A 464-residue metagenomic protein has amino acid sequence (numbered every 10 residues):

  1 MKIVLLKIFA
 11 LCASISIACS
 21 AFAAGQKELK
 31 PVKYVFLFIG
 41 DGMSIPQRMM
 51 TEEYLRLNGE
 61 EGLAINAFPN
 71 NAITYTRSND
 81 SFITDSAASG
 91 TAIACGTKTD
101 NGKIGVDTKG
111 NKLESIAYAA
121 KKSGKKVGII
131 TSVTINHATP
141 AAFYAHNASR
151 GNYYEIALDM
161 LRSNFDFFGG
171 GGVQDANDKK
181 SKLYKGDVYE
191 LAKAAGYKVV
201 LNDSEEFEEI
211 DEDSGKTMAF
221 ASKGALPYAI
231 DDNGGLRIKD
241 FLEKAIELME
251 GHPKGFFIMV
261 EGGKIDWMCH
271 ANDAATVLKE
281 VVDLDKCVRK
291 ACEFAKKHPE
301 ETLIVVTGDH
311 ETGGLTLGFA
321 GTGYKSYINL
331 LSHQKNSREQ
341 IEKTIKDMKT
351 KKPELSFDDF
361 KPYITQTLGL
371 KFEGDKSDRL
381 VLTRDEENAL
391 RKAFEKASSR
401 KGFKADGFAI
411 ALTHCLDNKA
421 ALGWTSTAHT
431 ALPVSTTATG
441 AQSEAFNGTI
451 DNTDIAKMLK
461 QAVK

Functional and structural regions predicted by a protein language model:
M1-L5: N-terminal secretory signal peptides that target proteins for export/translocation
K7-A18: Bacterial N-terminal signal peptides
A21-G25: Boundary at the C-terminal end of the N-terminal hydrophobic targeting segment
Q26-K27, G105: Asp/Glu-centered strand-loop micro-motifs enriched in Gly/Pro and often flanked by an aromatic residue
K30-V35, G42, P46-Q47, E52 (+1 more regions): Active-site-adjacent structural elements in enzyme catalytic domains
K33-Y34, M43-M49, E53-T91, P140-A141 (+1 more regions): A post-motif C-terminal structural segment
G90-T91, K98-F165, G172: Extracytoplasmic mature domains of secreted/periplasmic and thylakoid-lumen proteins
